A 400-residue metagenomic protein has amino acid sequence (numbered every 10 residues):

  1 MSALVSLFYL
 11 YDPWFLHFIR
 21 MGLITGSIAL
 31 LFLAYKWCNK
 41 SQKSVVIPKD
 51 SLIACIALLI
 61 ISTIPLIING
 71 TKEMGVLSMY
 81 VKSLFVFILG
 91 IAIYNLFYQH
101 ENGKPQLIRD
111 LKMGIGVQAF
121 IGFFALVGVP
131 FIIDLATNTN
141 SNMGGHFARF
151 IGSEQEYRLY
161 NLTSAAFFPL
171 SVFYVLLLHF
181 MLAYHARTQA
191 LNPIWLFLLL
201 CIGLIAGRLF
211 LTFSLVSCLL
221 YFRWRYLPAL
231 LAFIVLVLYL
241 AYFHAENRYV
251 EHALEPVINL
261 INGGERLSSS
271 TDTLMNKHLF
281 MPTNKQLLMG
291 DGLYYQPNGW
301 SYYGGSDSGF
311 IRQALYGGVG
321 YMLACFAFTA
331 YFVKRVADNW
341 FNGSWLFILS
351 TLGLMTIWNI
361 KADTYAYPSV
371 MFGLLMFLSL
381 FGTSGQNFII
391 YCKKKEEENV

Functional and structural regions predicted by a protein language model:
M1-S41, I60-L66, M355-I357, Y365 (+1 more regions): N-terminal signal-anchor transmembrane segment
V5-Y11, G145-L162, S270, G292-I311: Juxtamembrane membrane-water interface segments that cap and precede transmembrane helices
I28-L33, F180-L182, L219, I348-T356 (+1 more regions): Transmembrane alpha-helices of multi-pass inner-membrane enzymes
S51-L59, K72-L96, Q106-D110, I115: Aromatic-anchored transmembrane helix interface
I108-I132, Q155, Y160-I205, L211-F222: Alpha-helical transmembrane segments of multi-pass inner-membrane proteins
F120, V127, F222-G263, M281: A membrane-periplasm/extracellular boundary helix in multi-pass inner-membrane enzymes that assemble envelope glycans
T188-A190, Y316-T356: Hydrophobic transmembrane alpha-helices and their immediate junctions
Y249-G317: Long extracytoplasmic/lumenal interhelical loops at the membrane interface of multi-pass membrane proteins
